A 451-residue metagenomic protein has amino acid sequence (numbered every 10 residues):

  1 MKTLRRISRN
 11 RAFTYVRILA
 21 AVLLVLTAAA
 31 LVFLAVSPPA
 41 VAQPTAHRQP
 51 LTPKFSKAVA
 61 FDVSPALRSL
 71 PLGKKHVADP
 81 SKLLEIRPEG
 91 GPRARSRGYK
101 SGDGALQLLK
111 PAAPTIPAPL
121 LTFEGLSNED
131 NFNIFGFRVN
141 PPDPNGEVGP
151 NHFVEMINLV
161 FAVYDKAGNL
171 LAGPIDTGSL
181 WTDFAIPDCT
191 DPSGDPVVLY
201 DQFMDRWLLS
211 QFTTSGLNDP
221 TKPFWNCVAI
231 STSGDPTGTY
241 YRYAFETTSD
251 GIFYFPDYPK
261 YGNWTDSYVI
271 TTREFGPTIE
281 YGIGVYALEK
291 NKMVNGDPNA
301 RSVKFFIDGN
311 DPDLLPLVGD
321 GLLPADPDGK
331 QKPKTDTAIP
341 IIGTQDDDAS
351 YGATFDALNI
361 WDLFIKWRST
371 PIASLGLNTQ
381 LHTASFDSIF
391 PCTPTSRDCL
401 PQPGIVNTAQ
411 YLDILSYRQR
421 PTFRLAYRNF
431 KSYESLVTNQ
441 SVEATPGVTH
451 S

Functional and structural regions predicted by a protein language model:
M1-V16: N-terminal secretory signal peptides that target proteins for export/translocation
R6, A21, P111-P114: Short amphipathic alpha-helical "recognition" segments used for binding
L19-A35: Bacterial N-terminal signal peptides
V32-A46: Signal peptide processing junction and immediate N-terminal pro/mature segment of secreted/exported proteins
A42-S451: C-terminal PAP-associated
